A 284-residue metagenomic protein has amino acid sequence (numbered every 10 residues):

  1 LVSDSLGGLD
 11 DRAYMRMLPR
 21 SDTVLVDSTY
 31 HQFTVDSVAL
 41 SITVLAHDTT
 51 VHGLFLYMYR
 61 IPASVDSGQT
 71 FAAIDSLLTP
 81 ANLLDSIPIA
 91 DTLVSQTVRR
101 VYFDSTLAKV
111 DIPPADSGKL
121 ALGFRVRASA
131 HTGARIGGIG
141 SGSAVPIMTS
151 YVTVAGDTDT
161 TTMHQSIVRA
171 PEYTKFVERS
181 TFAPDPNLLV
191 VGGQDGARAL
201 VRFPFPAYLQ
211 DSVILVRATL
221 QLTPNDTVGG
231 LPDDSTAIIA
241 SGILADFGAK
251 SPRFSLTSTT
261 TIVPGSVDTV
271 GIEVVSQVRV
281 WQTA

Functional and structural regions predicted by a protein language model:
L1-A284: Secreted, disulfide-rich extracellular signaling modules
